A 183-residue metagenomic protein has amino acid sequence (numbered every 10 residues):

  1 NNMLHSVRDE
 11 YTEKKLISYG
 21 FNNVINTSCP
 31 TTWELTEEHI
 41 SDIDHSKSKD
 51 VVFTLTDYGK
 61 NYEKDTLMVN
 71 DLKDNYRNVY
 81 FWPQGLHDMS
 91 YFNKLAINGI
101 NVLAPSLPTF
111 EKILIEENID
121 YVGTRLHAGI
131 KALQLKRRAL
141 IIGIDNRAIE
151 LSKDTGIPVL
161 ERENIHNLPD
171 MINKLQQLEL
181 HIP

Functional and structural regions predicted by a protein language model:
N1-P183: Active-site anion-handling motifs in enzyme catalytic cores
